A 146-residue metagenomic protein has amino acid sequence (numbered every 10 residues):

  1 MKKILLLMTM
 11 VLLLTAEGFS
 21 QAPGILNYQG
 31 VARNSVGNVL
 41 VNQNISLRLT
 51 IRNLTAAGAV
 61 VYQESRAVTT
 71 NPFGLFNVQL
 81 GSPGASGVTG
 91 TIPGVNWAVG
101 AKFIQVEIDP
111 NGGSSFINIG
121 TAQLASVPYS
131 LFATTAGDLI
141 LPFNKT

Functional and structural regions predicted by a protein language model:
K3-K145: Family-positioned intrinsically disordered, low-complexity linker/tail segments enriched in G/S/T/P and charged
